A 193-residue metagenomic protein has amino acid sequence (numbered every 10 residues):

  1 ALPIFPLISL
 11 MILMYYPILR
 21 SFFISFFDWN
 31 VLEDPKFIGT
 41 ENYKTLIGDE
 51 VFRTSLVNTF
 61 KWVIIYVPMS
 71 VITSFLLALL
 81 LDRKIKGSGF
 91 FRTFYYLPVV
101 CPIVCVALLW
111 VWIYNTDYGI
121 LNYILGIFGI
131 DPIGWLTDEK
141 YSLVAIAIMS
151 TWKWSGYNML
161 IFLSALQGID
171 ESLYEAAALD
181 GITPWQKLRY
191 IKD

Functional and structural regions predicted by a protein language model:
P3-D193: A structural signal for multi-pass alpha-helical bundles of membrane permease subunits that mediate small-molecule
